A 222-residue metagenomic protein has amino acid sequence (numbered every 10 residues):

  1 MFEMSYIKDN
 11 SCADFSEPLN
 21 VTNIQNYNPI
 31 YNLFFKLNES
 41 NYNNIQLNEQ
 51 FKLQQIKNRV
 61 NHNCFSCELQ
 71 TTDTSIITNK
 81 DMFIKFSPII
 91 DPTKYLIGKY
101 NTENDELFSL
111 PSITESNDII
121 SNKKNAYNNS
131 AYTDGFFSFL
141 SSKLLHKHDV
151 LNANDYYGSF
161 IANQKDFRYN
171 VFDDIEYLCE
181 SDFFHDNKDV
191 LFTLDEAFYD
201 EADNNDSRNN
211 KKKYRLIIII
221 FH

Functional and structural regions predicted by a protein language model:
M1-M82, P88-N101, D149: Regulatory N- and C-terminal appendages and interdomain linkers associated with kinase/kinase-like NTP transferase
T71, F86, L140-L144, G158-I161: Ordered, helix-dominated protein-protein interaction surfaces in large eukaryotic regulatory proteins
D91-K147, F172-I175: The N-lobe alphaC helix and its flanking beta3-alphaC-beta4 segment of protein kinase-like domains, centered on
T93-S112, L151-H222: Conserved structural core of kinase catalytic domains
